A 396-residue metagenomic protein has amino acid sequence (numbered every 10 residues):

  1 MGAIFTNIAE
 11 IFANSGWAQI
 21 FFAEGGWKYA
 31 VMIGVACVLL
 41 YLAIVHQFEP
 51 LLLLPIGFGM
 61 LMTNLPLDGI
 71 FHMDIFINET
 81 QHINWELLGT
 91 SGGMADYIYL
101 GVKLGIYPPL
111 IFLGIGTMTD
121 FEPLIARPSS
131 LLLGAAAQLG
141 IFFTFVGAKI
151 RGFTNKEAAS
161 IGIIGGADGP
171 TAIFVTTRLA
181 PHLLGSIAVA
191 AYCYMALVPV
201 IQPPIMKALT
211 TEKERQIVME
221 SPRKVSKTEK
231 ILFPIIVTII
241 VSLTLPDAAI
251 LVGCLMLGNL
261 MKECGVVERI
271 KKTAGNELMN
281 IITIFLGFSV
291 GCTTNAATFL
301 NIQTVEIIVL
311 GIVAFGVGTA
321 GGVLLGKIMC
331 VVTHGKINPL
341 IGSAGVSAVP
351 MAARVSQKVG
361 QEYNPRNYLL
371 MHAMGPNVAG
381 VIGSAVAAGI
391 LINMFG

Functional and structural regions predicted by a protein language model:
M1-I77: N-terminal alpha-helical transmembrane segments of multi-pass membrane transport and channel/translocase proteins
I20-M32, I83, D96-I111, N155-I163 (+4 more regions): Structural signature of hydrophobic alpha-helical transmembrane segments
L104, F112-M118, L133-F143, G147 (+3 more regions): Alpha-helical membrane segments and immediately flanking helix-loop junctions that form or couple to the substrate/ion
P123-F145, N295-G322, A373-N377: Entry/N-cap segments of selected transmembrane alpha helices and their immediately preceding amphipathic helices
V146-N155, I187-R215, G321-H334, A379-G396: Juxtamembrane and boundary regions of transmembrane helices in multi-pass small-molecule transporters and channels
H182-V200, L310-G318, I341-A344: Alpha-helical transmembrane segments
C193-V266: Membrane-embedded hairpin module used as a gating/binding unit in multi-pass transport and secretion proteins
T238-G322: Transmembrane helical segments that form the transport core of multi-pass membrane transport proteins
